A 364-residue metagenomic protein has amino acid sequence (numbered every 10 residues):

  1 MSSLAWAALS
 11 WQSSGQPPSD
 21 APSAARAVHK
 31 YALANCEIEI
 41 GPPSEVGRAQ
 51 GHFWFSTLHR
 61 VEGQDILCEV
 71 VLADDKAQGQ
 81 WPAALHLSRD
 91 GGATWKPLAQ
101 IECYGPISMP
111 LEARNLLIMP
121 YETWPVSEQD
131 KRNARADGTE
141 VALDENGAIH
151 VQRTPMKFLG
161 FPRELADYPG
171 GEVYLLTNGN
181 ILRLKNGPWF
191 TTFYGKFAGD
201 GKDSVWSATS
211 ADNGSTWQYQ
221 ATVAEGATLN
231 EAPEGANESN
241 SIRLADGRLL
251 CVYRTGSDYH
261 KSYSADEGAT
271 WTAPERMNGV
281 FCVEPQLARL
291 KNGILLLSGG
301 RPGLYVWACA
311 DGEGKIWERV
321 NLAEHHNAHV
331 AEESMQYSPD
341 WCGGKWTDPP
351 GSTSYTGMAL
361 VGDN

Functional and structural regions predicted by a protein language model:
M1-S10: Bacterial N-terminal signal peptides
W11, P17-N364: Asp-box/BNR beta-propeller blade signature and adjacent active/binding-site loops in extracellular glycan-interacting
